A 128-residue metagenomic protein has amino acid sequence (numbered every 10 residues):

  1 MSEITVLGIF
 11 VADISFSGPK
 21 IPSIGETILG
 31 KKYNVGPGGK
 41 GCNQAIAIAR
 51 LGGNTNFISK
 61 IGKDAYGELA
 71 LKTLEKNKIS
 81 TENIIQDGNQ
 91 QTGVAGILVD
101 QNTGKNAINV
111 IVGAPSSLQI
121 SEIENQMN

Functional and structural regions predicted by a protein language model:
M1-K60, G67-L69: Glycine-rich phosphate/adenosyl-contacting loop at the front of the ribokinase-like
E26-T27, V35, R50-N128: Conserved N-terminal subdomain of the carbohydrate kinase-like
